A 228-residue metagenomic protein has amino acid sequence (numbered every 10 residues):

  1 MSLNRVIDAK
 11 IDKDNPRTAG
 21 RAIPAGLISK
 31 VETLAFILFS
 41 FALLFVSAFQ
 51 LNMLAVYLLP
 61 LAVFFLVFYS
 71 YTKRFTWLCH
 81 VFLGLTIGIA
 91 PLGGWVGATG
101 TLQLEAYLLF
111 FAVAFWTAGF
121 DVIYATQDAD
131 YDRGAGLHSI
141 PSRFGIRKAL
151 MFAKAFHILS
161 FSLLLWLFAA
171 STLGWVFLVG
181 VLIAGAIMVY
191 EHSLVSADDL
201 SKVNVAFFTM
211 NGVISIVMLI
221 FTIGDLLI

Functional and structural regions predicted by a protein language model:
M1-I11: Juxtamembrane transmembrane-helix boundary signature
N4, F120, A186-V189: Alpha-helical transmembrane segments of polytopic integral membrane proteins, especially the permease/helical cores
A9-L59, G134-V179: Multi-pass membrane catalytic core of lipid/isoprenoid biosynthesis enzymes
I11, L54, T72, T76 (+5 more regions): Juxtamembrane transmembrane-helix termini
R21-L108, V189-S196, V213: Intramembrane alpha-helical segments
V56-A62, L66, H80-A135, I146-L159 (+3 more regions): Functional transmembrane core segments of multi-pass inner-membrane proteins
L159, W166-I228: Extended hydrophobic alpha-helices typical of membrane-associated regions
